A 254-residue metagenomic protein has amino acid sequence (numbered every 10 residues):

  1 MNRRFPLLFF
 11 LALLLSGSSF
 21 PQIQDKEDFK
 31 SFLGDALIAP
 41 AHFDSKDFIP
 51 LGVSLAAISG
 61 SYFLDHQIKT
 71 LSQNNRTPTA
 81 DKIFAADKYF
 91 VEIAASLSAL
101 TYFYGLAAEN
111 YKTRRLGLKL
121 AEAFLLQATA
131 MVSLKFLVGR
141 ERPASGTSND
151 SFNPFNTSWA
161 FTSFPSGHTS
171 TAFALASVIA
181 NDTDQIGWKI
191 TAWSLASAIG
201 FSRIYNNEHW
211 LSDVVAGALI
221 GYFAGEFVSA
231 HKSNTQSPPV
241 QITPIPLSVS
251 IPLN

Functional and structural regions predicted by a protein language model:
N2-P50, K88-S96, A107-N254: Replace "edges of transmembrane helices
A36-A39, L71, K82: Residues that form generic nucleotide/phosphate-binding pockets
P50-A57: Alpha-helical transmembrane segments
A57-Q67: Alpha-helical transmembrane segments of multi-pass membrane proteins
D65-N75: Membrane-interface helix-loop junction between the first two transmembrane segments
I68, A86-D87: A generic structural signal for nonpolar/aromatic side chains embedded in well-ordered alpha-helices
T77-F84: Active-site-surrounding "flap" and adjacent substrate/cofactor-binding loops of secreted or lumenal enzymes, prototyped
S98-Y102: Well-ordered alpha-helical segments within folded domains of soluble proteins
